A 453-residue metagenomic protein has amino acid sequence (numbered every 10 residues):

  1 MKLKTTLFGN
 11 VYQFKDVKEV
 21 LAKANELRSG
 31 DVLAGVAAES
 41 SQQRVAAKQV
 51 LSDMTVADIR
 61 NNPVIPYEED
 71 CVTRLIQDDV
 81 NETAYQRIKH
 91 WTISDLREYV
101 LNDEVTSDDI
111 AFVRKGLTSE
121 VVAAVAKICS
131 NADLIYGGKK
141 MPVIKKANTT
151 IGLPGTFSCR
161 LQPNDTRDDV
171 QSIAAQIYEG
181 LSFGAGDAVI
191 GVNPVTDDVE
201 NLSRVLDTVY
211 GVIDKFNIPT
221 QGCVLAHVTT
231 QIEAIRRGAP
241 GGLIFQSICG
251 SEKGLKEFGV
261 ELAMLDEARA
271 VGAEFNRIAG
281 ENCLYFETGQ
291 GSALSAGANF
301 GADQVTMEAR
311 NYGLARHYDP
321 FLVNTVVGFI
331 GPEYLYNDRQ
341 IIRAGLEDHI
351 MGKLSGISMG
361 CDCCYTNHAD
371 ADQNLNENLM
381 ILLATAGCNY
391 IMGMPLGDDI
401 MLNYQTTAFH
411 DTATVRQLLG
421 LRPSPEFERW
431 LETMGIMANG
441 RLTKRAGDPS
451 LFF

Functional and structural regions predicted by a protein language model:
M1-A174, S182, V189-F453: Anaerobic metallocofactor- and corrinoid-dependent redox/one-carbon enzyme cores, especially those from methanogenesis
